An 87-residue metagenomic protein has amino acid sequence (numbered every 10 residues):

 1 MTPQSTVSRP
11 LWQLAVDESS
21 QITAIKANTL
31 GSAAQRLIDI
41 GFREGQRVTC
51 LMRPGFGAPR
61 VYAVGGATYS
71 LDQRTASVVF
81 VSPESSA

Functional and structural regions predicted by a protein language model:
M1-L51, P59-A87: Compact, charge-rich alpha-helical regulatory domains located at protein termini
